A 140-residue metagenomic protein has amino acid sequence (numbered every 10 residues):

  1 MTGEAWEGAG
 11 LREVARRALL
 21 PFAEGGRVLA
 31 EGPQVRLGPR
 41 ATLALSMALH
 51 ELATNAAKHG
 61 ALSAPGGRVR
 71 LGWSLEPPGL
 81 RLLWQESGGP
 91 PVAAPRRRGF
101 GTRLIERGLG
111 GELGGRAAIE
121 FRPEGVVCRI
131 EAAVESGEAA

Functional and structural regions predicted by a protein language model:
M1-E7, H59-L62: Flexible helix-coil linker/loop segments in the cytosolic histidine kinase module, especially at subdomain junctions
E4-E24, S74: Short beta-to-alpha transition helix within the HATPase_c
A23-R68, R96: Conserved short strand/loop->alpha-helix "switch" segment adjacent to the catalytic nucleotide/phosphoryl-transfer site
V28-Q34, L75, E86-G88: Heptad-repeat coiled-coil segments of the DHp/HisKA dimerization-phosphoacceptor module
G66-P78, Q85-E86: Short beta-strand/loop element within the Bergerat-fold HATPase_c
G79, P90, R122-R129: Glycine-rich nucleotide-binding loop
V92-A118: ATP phosphate-binding glycine-rich loop and adjacent ATP-lid/helix-beta elements within ATP-binding kinase/ATPase
A132-A140: C-terminal end segment of the histidine kinase catalytic
